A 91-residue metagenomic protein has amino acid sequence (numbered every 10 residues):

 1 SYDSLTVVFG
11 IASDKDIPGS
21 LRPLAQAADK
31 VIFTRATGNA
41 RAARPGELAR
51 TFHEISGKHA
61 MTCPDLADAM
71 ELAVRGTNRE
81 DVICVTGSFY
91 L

Functional and structural regions predicted by a protein language model:
S1-I11, I17-L21: Metal-dependent phosphodiesterase/nuclease catalytic metal-binding core
V7, V31, V85-S88: Residue-level signal for inorganic ion chemistry
I11, R35-A36, F89: Short secondary-structure boundary segments
D16, L91: Short phosphate-engaging motifs
P18-V82: C-terminal helical cap/extension that packs against the catalytic core of soluble nucleotide-cofactor enzymes
L66, S88-F89: Helix N-cap/beta->alpha junction signal
